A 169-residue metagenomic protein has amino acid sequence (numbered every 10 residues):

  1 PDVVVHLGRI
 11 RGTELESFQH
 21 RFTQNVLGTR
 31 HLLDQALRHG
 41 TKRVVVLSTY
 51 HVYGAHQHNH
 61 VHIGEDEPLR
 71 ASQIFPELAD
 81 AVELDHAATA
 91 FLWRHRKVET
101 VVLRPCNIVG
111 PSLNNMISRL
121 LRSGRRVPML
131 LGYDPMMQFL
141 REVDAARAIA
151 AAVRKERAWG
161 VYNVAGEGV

Functional and structural regions predicted by a protein language model:
P1-L27, Q35, A55: NAD(P)H-binding glycine-rich loop region in Rossmannoid oxidoreductase-like domains and their noncatalytic homologs
I10-R11, Y50-Q57, C106-V109: Active-site segment of SDR-like NAD(P)-dependent oxidoreductases
R30-E77: Conserved Rossmann-fold NAD(P)-dependent oxidoreductase catalytic core, especially the SDR/UDP-sugar
S72-V101: Active-site Tyr-X1-5-Lys
Q73-L78, R104-N114, L131-V143: Glycine-rich "substrate-gating" loop/helix at the edge of Rossmann-like oxidoreductase active sites
V82, R96-V98, V109-R119, A151-Y162: Glycine/proline-rich active-site loop of Rossmann-fold NAD(P)-dependent oxidoreductases
L120-M129, D134-V169: Alpha-helical substrate-binding/gating segment
